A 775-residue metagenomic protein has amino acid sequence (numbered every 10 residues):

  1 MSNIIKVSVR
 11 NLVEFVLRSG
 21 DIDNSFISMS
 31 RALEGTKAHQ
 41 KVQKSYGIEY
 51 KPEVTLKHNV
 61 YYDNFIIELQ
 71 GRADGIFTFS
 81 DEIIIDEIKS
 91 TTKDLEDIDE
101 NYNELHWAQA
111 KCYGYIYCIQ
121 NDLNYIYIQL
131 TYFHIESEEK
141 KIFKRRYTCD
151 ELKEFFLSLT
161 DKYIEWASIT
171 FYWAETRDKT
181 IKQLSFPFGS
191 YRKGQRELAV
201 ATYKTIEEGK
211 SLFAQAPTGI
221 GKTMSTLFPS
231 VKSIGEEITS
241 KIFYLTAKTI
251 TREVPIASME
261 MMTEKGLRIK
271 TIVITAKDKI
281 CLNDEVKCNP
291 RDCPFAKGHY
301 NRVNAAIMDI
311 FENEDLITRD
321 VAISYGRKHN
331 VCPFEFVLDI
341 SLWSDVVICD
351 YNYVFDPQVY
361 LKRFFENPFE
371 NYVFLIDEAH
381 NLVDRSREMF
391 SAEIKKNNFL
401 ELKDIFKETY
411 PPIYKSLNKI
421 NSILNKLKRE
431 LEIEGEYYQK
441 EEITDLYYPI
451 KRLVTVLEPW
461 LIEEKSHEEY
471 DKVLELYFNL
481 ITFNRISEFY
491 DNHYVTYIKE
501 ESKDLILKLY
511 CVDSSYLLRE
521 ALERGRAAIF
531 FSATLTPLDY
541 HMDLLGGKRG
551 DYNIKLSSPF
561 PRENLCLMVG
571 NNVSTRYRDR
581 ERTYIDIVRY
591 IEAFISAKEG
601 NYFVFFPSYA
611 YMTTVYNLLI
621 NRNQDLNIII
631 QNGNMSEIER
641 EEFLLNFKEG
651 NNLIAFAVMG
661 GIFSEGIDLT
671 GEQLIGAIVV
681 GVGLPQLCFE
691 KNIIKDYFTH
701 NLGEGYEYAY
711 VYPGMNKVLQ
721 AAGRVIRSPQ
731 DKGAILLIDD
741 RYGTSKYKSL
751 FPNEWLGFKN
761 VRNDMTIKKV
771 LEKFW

Functional and structural regions predicted by a protein language model:
M1-E82: Metal-dependent nuclease catalytic cores that hydrolyze phosphodiester bonds in DNA/RNA, characterized by
H58-E154: Mg2+/Mn2+-dependent nuclease catalytic core
Y172-Q215: Conserved pre-motif I regulatory segment
D178-K179, S185, I238-V347, F355 (+4 more regions): A substrate-engagement module of RecA-like helicase motors
E207-P229: Walker A/P-loop
T226, E253, H329-V346, Y351-V454 (+3 more regions): Signature of the SF2 helicase/ATPase Hel1-core->accessory helical subdomain module
A322-V347, Q358-F365, P459-S574, R582-T583 (+2 more regions): A contiguous, basic/glycine-rich beta-loop/short-helix subdomain that forms a polymer-engagement track
N571-R582, N632-G743: Conserved RecA-like P-loop NTPase helicase motor core
